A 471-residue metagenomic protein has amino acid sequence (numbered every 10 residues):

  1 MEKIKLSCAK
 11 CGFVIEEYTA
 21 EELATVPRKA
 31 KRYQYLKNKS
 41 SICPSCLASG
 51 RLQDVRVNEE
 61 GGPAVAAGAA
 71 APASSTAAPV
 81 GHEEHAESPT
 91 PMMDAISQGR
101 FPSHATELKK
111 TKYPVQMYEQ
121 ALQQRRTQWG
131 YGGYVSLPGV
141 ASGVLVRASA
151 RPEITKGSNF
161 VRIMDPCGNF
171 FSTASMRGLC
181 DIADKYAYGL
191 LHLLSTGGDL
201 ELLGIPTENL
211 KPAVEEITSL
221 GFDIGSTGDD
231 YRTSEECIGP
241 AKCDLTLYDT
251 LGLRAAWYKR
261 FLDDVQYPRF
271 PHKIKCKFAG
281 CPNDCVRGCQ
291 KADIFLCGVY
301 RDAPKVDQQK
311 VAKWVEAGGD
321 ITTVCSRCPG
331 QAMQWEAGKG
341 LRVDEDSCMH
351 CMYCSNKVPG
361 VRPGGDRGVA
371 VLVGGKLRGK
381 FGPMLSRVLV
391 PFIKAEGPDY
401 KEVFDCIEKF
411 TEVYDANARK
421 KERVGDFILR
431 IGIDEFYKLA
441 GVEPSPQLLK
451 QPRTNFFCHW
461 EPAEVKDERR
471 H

Functional and structural regions predicted by a protein language model:
C8-C11, C43-C46, C328, C348 (+1 more regions): Short cysteine-rich clusters marking metal-coordination/redox-active sites
Y18-E21, Q53-V57, C289, E336-G338: Short Cys/His-rich "knuckle" micro-motifs
E22-S41, E336-V343: Short linker/helix segments within small regulatory modules
Y35-G61, N356-G364: Short metal-binding segments enriched for Cys and/or His
V65-R147: Charge-rich, low-complexity segments
D94, G132-L137, N159-G318, D467-H471: Small-residue-enriched alpha-helical segments and adjacent helix-cap loops that form tight helix-helix packing
Y188-L194, T227-D229, Y267-K273, W335-G338 (+2 more regions): Flexible, glycine/charged-enriched surface loops at secondary-structure junctions
D293, T322-V343, S347-A370: Iron-sulfur cluster-binding cysteine motifs and their immediate structural context in ferredoxin-like electron-transfer
